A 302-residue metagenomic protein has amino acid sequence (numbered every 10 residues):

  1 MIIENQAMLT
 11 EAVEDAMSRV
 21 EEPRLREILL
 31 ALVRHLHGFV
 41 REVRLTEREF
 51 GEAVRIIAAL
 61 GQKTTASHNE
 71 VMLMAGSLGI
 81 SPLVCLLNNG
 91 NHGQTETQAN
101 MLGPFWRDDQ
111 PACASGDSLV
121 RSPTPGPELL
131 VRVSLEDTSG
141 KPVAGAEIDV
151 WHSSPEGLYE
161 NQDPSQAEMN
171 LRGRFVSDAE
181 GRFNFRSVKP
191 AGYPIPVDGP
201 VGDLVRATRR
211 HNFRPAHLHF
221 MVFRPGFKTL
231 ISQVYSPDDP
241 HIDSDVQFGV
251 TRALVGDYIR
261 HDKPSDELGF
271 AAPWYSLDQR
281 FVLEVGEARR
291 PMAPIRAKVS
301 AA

Functional and structural regions predicted by a protein language model:
I2-A302: Beta-strand-dominated extracellular/periplasmic modules and repeats in secreted or surface-exposed proteins
